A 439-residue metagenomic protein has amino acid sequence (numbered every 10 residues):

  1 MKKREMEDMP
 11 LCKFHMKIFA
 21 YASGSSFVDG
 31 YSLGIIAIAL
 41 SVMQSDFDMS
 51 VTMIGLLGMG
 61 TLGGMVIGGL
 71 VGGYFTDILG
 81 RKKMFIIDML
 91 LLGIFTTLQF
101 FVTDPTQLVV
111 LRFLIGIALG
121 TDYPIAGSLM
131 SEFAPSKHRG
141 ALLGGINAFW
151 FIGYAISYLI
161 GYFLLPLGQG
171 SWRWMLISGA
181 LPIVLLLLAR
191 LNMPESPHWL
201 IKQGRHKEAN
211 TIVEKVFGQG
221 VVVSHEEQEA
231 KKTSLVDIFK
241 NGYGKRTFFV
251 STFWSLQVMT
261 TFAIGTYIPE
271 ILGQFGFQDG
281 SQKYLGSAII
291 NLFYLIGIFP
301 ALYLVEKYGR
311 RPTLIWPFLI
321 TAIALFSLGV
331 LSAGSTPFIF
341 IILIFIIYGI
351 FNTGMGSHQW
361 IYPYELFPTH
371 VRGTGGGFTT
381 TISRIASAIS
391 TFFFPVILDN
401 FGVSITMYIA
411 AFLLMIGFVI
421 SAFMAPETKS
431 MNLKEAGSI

Functional and structural regions predicted by a protein language model:
M1-I439: Transmembrane-helix signature of 12-pass secondary carriers
